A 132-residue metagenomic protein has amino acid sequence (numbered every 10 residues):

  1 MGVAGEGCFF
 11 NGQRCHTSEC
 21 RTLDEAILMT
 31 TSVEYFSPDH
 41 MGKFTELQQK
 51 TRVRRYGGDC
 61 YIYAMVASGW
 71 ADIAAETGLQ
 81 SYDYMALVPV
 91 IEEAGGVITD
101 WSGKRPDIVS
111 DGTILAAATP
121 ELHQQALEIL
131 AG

Functional and structural regions predicted by a protein language model:
M1-F9, A26: DPxDG-like acidic metal-binding loop motif
H16-G132: An extended, acidic
